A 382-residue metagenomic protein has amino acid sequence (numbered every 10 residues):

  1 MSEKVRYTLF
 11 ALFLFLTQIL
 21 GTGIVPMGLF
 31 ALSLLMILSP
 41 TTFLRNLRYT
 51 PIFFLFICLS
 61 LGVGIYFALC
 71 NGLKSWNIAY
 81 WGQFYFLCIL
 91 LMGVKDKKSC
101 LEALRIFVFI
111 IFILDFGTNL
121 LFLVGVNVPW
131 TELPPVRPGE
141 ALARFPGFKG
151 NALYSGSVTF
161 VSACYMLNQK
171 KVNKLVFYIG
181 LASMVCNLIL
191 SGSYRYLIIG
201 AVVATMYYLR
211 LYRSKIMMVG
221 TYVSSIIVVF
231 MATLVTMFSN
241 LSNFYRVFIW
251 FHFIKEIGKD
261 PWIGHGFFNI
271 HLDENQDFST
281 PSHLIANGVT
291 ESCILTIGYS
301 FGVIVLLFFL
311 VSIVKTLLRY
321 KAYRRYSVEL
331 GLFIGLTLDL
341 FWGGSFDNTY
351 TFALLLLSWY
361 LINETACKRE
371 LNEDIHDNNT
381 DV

Functional and structural regions predicted by a protein language model:
M1-T42, L59-L69, T118, G335-L338: N-terminal signal-anchor transmembrane segment
A11, L29-R45, T159-K171, V303-A322: Hydrophobic, aromatic-rich transmembrane alpha-helices and their immediate juxtamembrane boundary segments
F30-L38, L332-D339, S345-V382: Transmembrane alpha-helices of multi-pass inner-membrane enzymes
F43, P51, R105, V172 (+4 more regions): Hydrophobic transmembrane alpha-helices and their immediate junctions
I52-G62, N71-K95, E102-V108, F112 (+1 more regions): Aromatic-anchored transmembrane helix interface
E102-P129, F148-S191, Y196-R210: Alpha-helical transmembrane segments of multi-pass inner-membrane proteins
G117-L120, S191, Y207-N243, K255: A membrane-periplasm/extracellular boundary helix in multi-pass inner-membrane enzymes that assemble envelope glycans
M237-F301: Long extracytoplasmic/lumenal interhelical loops at the membrane interface of multi-pass membrane proteins
